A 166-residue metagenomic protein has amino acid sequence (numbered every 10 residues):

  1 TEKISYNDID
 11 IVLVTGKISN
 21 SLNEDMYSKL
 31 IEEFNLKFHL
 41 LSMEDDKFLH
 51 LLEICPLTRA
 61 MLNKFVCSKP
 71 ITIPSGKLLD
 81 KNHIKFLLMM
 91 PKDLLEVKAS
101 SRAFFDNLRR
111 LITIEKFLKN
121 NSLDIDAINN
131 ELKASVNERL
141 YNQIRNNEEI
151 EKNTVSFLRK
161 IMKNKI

Functional and structural regions predicted by a protein language model:
E2-Y6, T15-I166: Catalytic core of pol beta-like nucleotidyltransferases
D8-D10: Acidic Asp/Glu-based divalent-cation binding sites
